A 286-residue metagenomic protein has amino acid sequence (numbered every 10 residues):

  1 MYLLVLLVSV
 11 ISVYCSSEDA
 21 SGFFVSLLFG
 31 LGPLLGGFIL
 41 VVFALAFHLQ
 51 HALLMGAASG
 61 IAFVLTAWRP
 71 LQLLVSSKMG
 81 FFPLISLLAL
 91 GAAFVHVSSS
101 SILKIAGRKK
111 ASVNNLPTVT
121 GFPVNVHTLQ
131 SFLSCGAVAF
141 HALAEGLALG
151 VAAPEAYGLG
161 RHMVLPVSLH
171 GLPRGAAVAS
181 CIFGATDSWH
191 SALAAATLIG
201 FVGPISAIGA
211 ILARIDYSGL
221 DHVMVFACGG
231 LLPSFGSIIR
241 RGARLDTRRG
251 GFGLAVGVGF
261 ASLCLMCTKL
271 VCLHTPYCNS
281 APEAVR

Functional and structural regions predicted by a protein language model:
M1-R286: Intrinsically disordered, metal-sensing/regulatory segments
